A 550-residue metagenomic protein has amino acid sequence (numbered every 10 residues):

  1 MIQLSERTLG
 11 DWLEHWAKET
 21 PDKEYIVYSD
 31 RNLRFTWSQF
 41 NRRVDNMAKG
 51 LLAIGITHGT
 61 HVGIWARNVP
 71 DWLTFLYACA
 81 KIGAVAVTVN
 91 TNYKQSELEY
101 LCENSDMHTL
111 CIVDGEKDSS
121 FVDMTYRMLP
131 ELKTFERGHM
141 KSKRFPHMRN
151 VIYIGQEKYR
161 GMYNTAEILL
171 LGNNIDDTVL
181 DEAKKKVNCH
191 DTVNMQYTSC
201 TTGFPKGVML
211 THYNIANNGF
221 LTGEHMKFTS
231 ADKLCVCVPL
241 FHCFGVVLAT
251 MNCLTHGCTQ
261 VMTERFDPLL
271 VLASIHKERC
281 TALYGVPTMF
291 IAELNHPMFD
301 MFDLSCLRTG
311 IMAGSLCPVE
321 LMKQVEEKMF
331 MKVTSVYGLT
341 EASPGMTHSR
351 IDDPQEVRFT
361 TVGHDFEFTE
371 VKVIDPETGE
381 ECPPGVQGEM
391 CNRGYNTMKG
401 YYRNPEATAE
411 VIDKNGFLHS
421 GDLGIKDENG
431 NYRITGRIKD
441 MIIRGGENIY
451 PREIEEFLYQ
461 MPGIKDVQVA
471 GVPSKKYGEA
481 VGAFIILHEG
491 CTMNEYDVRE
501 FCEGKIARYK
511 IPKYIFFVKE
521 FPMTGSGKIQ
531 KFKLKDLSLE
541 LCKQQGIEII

Functional and structural regions predicted by a protein language model:
W12-T36, K158-Y159: AMP-dependent adenylate-forming
P21-E24, R144-M148, I152-Y159, Y163-Y197 (+2 more regions): Conserved pre-ATP/AMP-binding loop-to-beta segment of ANL
Y25-Y77, K94-E99, A166-N173, K186 (+1 more regions): Conserved AMP-binding/adenylate-forming core of the ANL superfamily
R34-S38, K184-K186, H190-N217: Conserved AMP-binding A3 loop
I82-L170, E489-C491: Structural core segment of the AMP-binding/adenylate-forming
Y93-E103, I112-D114, L283, G394 (+7 more regions): AMP-binding/adenylate-forming catalytic core of the ANL superfamily
L169-L170, L272, K277-G285, L294-V357 (+1 more regions): Gly/Ser/Thr-rich phosphate-binding loop
A216-K233, F241-A282, F290-A292, H296-M298: Conserved AMP-binding/adenylation subdomain of ANL enzymes
